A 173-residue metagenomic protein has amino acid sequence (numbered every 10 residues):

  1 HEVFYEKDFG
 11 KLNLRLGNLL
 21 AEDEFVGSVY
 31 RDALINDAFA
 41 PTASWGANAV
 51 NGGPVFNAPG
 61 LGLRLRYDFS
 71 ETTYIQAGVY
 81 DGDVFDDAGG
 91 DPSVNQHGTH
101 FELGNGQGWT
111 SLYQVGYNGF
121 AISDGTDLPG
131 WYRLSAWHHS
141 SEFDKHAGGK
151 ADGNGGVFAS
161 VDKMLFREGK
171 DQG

Functional and structural regions predicted by a protein language model:
H1, N57-L61, Q107-S111, G153-V157: Residues that define the transmembrane beta-barrel architecture of outer-membrane proteins
H1-F85: Outer membrane beta-barrel
H1-V3, N95, T99-L103: Surface-exposed loop and membrane-interface regions of Gram-negative outer-membrane beta-barrel proteins
V3-K7, L63-Y67, Y113-G119, A159-K163: Residues on the lipid-exposed face of transmembrane beta-strands in outer-membrane beta-barrel proteins
G10-L12, T72, F120-W131, F166-G173: Short loop/turn motifs that connect adjacent beta-strands in outer-membrane beta-barrel proteins
N18-D23, V79-D83, G119, A136-E142 (+1 more regions): Transmembrane beta-strands of outer-membrane beta-barrel pores
G27-A33, D87-V94, F143-G149: Outer-membrane beta-barrel translocator domains and adjoining extracellular loop/strand segments of Gram-negative
K145-G173: A beta-strand-loop signature enriched in Asp, Gly, Thr, and Trp that corresponds to the sialidase/neuraminidase Asp-box
